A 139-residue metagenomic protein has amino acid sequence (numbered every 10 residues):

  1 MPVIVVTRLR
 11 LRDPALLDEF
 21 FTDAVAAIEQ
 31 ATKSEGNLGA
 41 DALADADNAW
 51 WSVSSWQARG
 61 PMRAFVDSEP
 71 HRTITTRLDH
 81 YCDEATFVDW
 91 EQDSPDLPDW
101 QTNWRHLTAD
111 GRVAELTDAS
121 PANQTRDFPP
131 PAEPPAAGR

Functional and structural regions predicted by a protein language model:
M1-A49, P61-A64, A85-R139: Short S/T/G/P-rich N-terminal loop/turn motif that feeds into the first structured element of a domain
R59-F87: An amphipathic, aromatic/His-enriched active-site/gating alpha helix that lines ligand/cofactor pockets
